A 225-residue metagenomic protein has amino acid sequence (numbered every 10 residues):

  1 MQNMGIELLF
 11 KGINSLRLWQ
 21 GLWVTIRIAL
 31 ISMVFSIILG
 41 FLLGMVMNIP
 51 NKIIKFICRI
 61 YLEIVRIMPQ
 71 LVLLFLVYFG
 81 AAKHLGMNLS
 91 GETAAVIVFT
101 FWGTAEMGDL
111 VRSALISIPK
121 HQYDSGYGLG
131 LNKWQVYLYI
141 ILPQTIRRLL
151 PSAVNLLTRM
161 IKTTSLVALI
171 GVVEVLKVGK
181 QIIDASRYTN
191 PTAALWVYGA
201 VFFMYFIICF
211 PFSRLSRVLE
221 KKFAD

Functional and structural regions predicted by a protein language model:
M1-D225: Transmembrane alpha-helices and adjacent helix-loop boundaries
